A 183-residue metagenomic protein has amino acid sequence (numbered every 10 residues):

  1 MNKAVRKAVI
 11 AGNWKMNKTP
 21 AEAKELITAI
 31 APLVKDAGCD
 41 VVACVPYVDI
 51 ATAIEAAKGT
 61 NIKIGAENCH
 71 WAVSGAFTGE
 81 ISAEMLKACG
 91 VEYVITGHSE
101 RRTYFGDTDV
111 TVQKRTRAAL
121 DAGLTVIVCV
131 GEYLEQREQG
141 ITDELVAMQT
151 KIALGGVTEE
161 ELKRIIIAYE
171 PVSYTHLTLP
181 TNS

Functional and structural regions predicted by a protein language model:
N2-W71, T78-I81: Conserved N-terminal beta1-alpha1 strand-loop-helix module at the mouth
K15, P46, L86, H98 (+1 more regions): Conserved, mostly hydrophobic/aromatic
L26-I30, A53, S82-M85, V112-R115 (+3 more regions): A general structural detector for well-ordered alpha-helical segments in enzyme core domains, enriched
I54-G59, K87-A88, L120-D121, E160-L162: Acidic (Asp/Glu)-rich catalytic clusters
A57-I64, G90-Y93, T125: Glycine-enriched alpha-helix->loop->beta-strand junction motifs that scaffold or abut catalytic
A66-Q113: Glycine/small-residue-rich loop that forms an oxyanion/phosphate-binding "nest" at active or ligand-binding sites
R101-Y104, T108-S173: Conserved anion-binding
T175-T181: Conserved small/polar residues in nucleotide/adenosyl-binding loops
